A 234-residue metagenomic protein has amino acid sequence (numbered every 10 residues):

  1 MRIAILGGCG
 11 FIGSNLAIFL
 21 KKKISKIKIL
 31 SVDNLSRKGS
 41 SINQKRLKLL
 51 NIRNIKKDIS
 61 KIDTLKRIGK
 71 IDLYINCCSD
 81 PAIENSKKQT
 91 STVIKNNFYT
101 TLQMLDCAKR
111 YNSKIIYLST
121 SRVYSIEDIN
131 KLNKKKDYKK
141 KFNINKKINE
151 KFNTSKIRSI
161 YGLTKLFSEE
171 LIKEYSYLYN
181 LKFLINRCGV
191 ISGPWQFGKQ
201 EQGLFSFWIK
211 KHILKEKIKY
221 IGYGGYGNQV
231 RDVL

Functional and structural regions predicted by a protein language model:
M1-G189: N-terminal Rossmann-like NAD(P)+-binding domain of SDR-like oxidoreductases, especially those catalyzing
R37, F197-L204: Short acidic-hydrophobic sequence patches enriched in Asp/Glu that either
S86, I148-S159, F183-F197, W208-V233: A conserved pocket-lining segment of Rossmann-fold NAD(P)-dependent short-chain dehydrogenase/reductase
N97, T101, E201-S206: Amphipathic alpha-helical segments in well-structured domains
L118, G203, Q229: A conserved catalytic-core signature of glycosyltransferases
Q202, V233-L234: Alpha-helix initiation and capping sites
